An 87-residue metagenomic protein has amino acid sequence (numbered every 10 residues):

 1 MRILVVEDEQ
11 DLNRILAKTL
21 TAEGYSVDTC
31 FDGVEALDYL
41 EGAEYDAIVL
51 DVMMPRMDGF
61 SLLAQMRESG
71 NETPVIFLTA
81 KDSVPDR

Functional and structural regions predicted by a protein language model:
M1-R87: N-terminal/domain-start alpha-helical segments
